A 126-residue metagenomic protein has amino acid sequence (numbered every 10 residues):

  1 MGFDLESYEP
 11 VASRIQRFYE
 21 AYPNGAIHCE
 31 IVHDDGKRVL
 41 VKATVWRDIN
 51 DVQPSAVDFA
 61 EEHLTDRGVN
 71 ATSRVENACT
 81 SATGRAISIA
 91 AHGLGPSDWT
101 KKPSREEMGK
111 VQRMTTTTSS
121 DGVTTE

Functional and structural regions predicted by a protein language model:
M1-E126: Polyanion-binding surfaces on beta-sheet-dominated domains and ring/shell assemblies
